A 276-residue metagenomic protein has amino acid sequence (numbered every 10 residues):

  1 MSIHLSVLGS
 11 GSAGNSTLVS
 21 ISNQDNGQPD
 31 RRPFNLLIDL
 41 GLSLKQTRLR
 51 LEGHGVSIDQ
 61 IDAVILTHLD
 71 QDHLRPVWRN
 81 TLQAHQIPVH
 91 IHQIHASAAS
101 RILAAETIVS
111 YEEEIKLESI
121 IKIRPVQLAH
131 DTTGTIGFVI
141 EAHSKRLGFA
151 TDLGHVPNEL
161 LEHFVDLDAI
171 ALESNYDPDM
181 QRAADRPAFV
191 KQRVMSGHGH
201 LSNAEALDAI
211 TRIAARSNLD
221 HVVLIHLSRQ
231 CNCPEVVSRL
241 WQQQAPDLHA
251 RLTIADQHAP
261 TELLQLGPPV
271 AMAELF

Functional and structural regions predicted by a protein language model:
M1-H54, I136-T151, A169: Conserved beta-strand hairpin/beta-sheet module of binuclear metal-dependent hydrolase folds, prominently
S6-T17, T67-P76, A96-S100, I123-P125: Structured catalytic core of nucleotide-sugar glycosyltransferases
G9-S10, L40-L42, L69, L128-D131 (+3 more regions): Active-site metal-binding loops of divalent metal-dependent hydrolases
P33-F34, S43-I91: Active-site metal-binding motif and surrounding structural segment of the metallo-beta-lactamase
L37-G41, I61-D70, H90-Q93, G148-T151 (+3 more regions): Active-site neighborhood of phospho(di)ester-bond hydrolases with catalytic His/Asp-centered motifs
L74-H85, R101, N232-R239: Metal-dependent catalytic neighborhoods of phosphoester/phosphodiester hydrolases
I91-S144: Metallo-beta-lactamase
N158-D256: Cap/insert and terminal regions of metallo-dependent hydrolase folds
